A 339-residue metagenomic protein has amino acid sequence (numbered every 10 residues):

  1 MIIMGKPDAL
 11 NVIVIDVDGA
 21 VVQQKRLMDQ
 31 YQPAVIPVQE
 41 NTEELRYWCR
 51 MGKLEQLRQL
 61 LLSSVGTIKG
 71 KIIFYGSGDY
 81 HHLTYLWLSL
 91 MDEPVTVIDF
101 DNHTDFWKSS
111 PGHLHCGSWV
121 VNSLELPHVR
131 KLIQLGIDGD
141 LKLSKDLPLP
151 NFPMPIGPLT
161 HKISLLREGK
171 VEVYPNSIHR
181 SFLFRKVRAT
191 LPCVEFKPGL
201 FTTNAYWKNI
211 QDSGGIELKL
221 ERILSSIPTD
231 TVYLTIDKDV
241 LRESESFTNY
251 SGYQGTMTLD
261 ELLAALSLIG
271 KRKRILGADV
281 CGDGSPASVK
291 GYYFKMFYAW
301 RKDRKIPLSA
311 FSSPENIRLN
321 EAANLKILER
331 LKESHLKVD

Functional and structural regions predicted by a protein language model:
I2-D339: Conserved alpha-helical scaffold segments that buttress catalytic/binding sites
